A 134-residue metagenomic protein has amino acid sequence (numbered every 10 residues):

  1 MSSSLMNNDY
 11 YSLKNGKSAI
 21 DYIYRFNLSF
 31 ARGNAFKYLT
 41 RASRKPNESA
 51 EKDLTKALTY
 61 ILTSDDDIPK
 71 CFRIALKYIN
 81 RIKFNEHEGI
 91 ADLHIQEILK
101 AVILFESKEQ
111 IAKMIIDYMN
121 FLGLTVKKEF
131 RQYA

Functional and structural regions predicted by a protein language model:
M1-A134: Intrinsically disordered, low-complexity regulatory regions that flank transcription factor DNA-binding cores
